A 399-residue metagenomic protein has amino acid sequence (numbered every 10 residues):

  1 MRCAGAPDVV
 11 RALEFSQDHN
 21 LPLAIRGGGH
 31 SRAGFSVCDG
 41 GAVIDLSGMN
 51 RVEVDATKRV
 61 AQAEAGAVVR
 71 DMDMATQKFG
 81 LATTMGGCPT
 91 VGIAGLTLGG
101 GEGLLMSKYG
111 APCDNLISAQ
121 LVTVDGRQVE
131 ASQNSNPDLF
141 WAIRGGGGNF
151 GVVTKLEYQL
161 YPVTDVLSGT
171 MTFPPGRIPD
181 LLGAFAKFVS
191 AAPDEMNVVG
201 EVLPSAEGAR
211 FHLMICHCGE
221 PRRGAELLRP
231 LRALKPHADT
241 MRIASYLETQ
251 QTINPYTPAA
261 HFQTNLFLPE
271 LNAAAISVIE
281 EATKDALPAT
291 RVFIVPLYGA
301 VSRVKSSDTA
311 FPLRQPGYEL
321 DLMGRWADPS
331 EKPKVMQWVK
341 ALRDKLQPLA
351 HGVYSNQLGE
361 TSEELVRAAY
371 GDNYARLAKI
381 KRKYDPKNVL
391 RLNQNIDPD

Functional and structural regions predicted by a protein language model:
M1-D399: Soluble FAD-dependent oxygen oxidases
